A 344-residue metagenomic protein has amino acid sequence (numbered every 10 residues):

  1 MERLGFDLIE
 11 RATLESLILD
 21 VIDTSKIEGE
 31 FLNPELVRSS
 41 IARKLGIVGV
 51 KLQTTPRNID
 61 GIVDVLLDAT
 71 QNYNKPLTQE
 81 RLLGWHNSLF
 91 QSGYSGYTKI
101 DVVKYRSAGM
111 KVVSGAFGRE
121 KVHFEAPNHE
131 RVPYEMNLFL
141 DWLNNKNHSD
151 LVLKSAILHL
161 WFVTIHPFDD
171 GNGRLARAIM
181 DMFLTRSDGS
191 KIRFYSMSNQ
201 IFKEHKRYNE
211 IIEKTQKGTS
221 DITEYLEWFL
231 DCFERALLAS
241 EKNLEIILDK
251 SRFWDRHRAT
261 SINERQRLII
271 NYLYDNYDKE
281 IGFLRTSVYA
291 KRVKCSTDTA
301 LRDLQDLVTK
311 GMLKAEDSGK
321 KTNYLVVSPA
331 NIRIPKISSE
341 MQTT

Functional and structural regions predicted by a protein language model:
M1-T344: FIC/Doc superfamily catalytic core
